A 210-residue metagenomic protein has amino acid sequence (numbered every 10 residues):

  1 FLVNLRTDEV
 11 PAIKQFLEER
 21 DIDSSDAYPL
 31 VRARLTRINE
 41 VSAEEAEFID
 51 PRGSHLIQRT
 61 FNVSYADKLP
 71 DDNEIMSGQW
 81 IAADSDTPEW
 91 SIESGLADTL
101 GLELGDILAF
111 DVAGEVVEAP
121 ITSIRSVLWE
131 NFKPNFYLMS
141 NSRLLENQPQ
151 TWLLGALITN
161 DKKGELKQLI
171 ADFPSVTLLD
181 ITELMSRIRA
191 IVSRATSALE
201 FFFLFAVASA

Functional and structural regions predicted by a protein language model:
F1-A210: Alpha-helical transmembrane segments of bacterial inner-membrane membrane proteins
